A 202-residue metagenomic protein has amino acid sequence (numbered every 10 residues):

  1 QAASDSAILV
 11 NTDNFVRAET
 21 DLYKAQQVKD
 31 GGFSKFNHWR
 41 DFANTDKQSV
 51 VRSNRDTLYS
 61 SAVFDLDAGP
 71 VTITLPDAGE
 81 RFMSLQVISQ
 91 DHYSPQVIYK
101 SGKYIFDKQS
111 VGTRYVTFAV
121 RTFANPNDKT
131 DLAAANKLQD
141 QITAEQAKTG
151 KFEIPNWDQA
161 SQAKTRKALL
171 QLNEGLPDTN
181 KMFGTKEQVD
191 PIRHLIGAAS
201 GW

Functional and structural regions predicted by a protein language model:
A2-W202: A compositional/structural signature for long, glycine/proline-rich flexible linkers and loops on extracytoplasmic
